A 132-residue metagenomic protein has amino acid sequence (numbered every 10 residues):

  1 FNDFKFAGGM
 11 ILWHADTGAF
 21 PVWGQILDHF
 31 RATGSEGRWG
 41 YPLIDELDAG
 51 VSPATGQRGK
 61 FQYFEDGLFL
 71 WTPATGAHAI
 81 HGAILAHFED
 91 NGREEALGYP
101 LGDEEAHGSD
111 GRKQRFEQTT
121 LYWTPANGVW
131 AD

Functional and structural regions predicted by a protein language model:
F1-D132: Extended, compositionally biased repeat/scaffold regions that form elongated interaction surfaces
